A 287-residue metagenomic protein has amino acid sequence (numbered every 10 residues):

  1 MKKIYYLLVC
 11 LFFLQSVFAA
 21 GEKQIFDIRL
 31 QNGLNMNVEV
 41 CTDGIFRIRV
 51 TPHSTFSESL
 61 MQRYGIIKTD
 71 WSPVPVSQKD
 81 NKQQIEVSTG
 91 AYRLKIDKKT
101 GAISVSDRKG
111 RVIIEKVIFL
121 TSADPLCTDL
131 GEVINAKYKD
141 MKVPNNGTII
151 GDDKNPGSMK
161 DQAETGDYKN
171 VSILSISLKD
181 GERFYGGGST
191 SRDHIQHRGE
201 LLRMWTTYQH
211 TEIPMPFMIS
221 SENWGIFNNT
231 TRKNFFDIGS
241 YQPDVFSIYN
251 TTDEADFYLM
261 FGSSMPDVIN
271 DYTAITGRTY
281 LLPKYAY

Functional and structural regions predicted by a protein language model:
I4-F13: Sec-dependent N-terminal signal peptides
A19-E22: Boundary at the C-terminal end of the N-terminal hydrophobic targeting segment
I28, N32: Carbohydrate-binding surfaces of carbohydrate-active enzymes
G33, D43-I45, T100, N223: A generic structural motif
M36-V38, M215: Hydrophobic/aromatic beta-strand elements that line small-molecule binding cavities or substrate pockets in beta-rich
E39-E86, S122-C127: A low-complexity, Ser/Thr/Gly/Pro-enriched, surface-exposed linker/loop concept that marks segments flanking
D80-Y285: Catalytic and substrate-binding clefts that recognize carbohydrates or anionic sugar/phosphate headgroups
